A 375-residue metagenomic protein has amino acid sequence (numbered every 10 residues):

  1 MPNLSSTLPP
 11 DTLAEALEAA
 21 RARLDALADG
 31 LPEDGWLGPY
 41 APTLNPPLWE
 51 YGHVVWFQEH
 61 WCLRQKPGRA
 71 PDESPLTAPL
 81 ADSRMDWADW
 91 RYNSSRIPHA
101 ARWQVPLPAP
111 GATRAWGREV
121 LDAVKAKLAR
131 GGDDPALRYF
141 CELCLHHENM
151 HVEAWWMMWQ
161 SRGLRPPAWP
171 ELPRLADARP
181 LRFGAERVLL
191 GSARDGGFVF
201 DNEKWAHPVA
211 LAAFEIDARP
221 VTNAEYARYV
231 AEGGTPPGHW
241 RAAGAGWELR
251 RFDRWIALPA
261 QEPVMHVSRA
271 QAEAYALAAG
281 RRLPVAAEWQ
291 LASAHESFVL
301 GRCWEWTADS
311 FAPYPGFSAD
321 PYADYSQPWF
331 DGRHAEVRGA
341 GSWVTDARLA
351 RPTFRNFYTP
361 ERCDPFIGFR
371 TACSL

Functional and structural regions predicted by a protein language model:
P2-W36: N-terminal regions that are enriched for targeting/export leaders and immediately downstream pro/stem segments
A14, A22, D34-S94, A129-R174 (+5 more regions): Short, contiguous alpha-helical
R64-V105, A109-G132, E215-A292, L375: Active-site microenvironments of metalloenzymes and redox enzymes
R174-F183, R187-L189: Extracytoplasmic and endomembrane cell-envelope/extracellular-matrix remodeling and assembly machinery
A185-A206, G233, A243-R251: Short acidic N-proximal helix/loop "leader" segments that mark the beginning of a domain or an inter-domain linker
V188-L190, I216, V264, V337-R338 (+2 more regions): Bulky hydrophobic/aromatic "packing anchor" residues in well-ordered structure
K204-H207, G233-P236, V299-L375: Surface-exposed recognition segments
A292-L300: Cytochrome P450 C-terminal beta-domain/meander region
